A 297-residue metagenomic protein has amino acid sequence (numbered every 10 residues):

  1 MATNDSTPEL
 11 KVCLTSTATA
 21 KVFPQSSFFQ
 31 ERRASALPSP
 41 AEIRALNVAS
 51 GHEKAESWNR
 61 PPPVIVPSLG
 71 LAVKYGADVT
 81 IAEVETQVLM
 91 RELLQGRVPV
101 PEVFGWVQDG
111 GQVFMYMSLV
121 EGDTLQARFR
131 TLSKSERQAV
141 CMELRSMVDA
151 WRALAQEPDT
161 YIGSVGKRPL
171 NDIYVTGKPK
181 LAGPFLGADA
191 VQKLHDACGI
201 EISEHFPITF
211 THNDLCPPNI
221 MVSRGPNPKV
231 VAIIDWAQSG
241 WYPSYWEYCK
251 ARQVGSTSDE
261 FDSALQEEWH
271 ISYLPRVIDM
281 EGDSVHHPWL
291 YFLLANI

Functional and structural regions predicted by a protein language model:
M1-P63, G70, A153-T160, S164 (+2 more regions): Phosphate/pyrophosphate-binding loops and the adjoining catalytic core of nucleotide-dependent enzymes
S39, S133, L186-G187: Helix N-terminus capping/helix-initiation residues
A49-V175: ATP-binding pocket architecture of kinase catalytic cores
T80-V84, C141-L144, G187, V191 (+2 more regions): A structural signal for well-ordered alpha-helical scaffolds and beta->alpha junctions
R137-V140, L144, A150-N213, S223-K229: An alpha-helical support segment within catalytic cores of ATP-dependent transferases
H205, T209-T211, S223-F292: Active-site Asp-x-Gly
P218-N219: Conserved protein-kinase catalytic-loop position immediately C-terminal to the HRD catalytic Asp
